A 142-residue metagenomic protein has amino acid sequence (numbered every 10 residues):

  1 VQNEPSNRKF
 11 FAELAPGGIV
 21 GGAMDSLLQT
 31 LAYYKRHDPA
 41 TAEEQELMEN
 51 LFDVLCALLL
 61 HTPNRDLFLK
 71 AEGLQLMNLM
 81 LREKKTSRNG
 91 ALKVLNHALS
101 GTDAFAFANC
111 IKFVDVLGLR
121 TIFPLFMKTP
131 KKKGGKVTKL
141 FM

Functional and structural regions predicted by a protein language model:
V1-G22, T41, L58-A71, T102-V116: Elongated alpha-helical scaffolds that mediate protein-protein interactions in large eukaryotic proteins, primarily
V1-N7, E46-P63, L79, N89-F107 (+2 more regions): Alpha-helical solenoid repeat architecture
A15-H37, Q75-K85, D115-K132: Amphipathic alpha-helical segments within extended alpha-helical solenoids and repeat-rich scaffolds in large
V20, A40-M48, E83-L92, I111 (+2 more regions): Helix-start/N-cap signature of alpha-helical segments
